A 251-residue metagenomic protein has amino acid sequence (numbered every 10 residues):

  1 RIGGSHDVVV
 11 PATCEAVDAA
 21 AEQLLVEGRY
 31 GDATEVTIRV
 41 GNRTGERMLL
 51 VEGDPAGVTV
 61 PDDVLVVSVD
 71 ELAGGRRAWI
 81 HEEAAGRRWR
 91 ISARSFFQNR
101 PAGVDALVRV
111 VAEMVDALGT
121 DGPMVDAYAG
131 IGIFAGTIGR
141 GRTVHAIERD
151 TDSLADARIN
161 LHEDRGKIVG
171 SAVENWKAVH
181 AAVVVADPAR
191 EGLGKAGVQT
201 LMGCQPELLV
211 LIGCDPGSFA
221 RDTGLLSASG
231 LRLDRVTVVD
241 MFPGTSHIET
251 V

Functional and structural regions predicted by a protein language model:
R1-A186, E191-L193, G197: Accessory RNA-recognition modules of RNA-modification enzymes
V9-E15, F97-Q98, A220, D240-P243 (+1 more regions): Generic, ordered loop/turn and secondary-structure boundary motif
A33-E35, R235, V251: Conserved beta-strand residues within beta-sheet cores
R47, I248-T250: Short beta-strand micro-motifs in enzyme catalytic cores
I168-I248: S-adenosylmethionine
